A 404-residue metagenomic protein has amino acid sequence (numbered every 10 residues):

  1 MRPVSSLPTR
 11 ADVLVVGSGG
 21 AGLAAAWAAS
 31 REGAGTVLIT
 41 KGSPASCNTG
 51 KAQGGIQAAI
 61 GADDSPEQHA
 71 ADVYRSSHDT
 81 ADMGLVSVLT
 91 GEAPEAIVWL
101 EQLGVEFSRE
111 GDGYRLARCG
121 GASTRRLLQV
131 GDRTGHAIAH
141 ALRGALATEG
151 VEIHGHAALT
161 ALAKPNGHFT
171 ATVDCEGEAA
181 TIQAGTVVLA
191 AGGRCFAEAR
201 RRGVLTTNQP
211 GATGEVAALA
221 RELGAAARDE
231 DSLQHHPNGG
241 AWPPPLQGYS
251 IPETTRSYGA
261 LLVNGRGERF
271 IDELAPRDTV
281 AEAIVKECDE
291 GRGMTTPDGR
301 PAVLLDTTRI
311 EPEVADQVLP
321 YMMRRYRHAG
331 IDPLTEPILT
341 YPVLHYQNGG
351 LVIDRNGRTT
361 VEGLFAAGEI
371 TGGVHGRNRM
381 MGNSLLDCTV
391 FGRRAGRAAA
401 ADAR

Functional and structural regions predicted by a protein language model:
M1-V13, R31: Extreme N-terminal leader/targeting segments of oxidoreductases
V13-L38: N-terminal Rossmann-like FAD-binding beta1-loop-alpha1 element of flavoenzymes
R31-Q53: Glycine-rich FAD pyrophosphate-binding loop
P44, L219, A225-D332, A398: An anion/pyrophosphate-binding glycine-rich loop and adjacent beta-alpha core in soluble alpha-beta enzymes
Q57-L89: Glycine-rich active-site loop/strand segments that organize a redox cofactor
L103-A180, G185-T186, A190-A199, H236-P243 (+1 more regions): Conserved redox-cofactor binding core of oxidoreductases
G192, R358-M380: Short FAD-binding loop at a beta-strand-to-alpha-helix junction that anchors the flavin cofactor in diverse
A199-L219, L223, G373-A399: A conserved FAD-binding loop/helix module that cradles the flavin
